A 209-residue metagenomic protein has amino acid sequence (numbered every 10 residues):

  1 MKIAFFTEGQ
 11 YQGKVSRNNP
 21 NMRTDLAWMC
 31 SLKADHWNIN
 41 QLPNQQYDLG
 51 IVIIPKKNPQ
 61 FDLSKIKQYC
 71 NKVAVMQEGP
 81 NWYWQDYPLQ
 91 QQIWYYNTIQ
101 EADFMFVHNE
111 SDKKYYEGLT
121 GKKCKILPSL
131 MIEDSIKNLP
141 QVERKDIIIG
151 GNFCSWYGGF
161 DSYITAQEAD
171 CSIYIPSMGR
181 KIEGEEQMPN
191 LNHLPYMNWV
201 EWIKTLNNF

Functional and structural regions predicted by a protein language model:
M1-C70, Y115-Y116: N-terminal pre-catalytic "stem/leader" segment of glycosyltransferase-like enzymes
S16-N21, E133-W199: Conserved catalytic-core segment of nucleotide-activated headgroup transferases in glycan assembly
A34-W37, Y47-V52, C70-V73, G121-L127 (+1 more regions): Active-site regions of enzymes building and remodeling cell-envelope glycoconjugates
K56-N58, N109-K113, I175-G184: Short, polar loop motifs at secondary-structure junctions
A74-L89: A short, histidine- and acid-enriched strand-loop-helix "catalytic/donor-clamping" loop that lines the nucleotide-sugar
Y87-M105: Membrane-proximal helix-turn-helix segments that form the acceptor-binding/catalytic region of lipid-linked
D103-Y115, G121-K137: Donor nucleotide-sugar binding/catalytic pocket of nucleotide-sugar-dependent glycosyltransferases
T205-F209: Acidic donor-binding loop of glycosyltransferase active sites
